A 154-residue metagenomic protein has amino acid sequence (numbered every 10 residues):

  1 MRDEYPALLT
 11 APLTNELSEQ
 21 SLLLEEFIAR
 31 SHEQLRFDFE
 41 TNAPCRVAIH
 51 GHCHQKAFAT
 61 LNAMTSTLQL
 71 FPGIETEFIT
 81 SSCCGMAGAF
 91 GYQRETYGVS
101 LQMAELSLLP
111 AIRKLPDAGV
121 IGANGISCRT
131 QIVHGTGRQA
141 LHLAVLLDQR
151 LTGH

Functional and structural regions predicted by a protein language model:
M1-H154: Iron-sulfur cluster-binding electron-transfer modules in prokaryotic oxidoreductases
